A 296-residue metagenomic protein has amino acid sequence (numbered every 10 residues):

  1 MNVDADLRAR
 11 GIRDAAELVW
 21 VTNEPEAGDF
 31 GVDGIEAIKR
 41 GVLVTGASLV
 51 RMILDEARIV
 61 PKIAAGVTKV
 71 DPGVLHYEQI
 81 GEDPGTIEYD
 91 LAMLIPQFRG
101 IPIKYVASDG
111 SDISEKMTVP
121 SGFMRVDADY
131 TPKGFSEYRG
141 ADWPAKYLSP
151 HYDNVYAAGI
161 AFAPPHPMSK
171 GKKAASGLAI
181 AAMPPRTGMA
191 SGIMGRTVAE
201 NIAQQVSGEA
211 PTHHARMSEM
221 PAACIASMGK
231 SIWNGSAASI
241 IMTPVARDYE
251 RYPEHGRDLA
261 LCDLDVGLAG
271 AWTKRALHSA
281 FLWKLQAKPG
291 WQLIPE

Functional and structural regions predicted by a protein language model:
M1-R8, A199-A203: Short, well-ordered amphipathic alpha-helices
A5-F135, A210-P211: A Rossmann-like FAD-binding core segment of flavoenzymes
E17-E26, A92-M93, Y156-A158, M217-A226: Extended hydrophobic secondary-structure segments that form protein cores and membrane-embedded regions
F30-G34, M168-K170, S236-A238: Short aromatic-enriched loop/helix-cap "lid" or pocket-rim segments at secondary-structure transitions that line
D90, I95-M189: FAD-site-proximal beta/loop scaffold in flavoenzymes
A175-A182, T187-E219: Internal hydrophobic alpha-helix adjacent to the cofactor/substrate pocket in enzyme cavities
E200, Q205-E209, H213-A222, A226-P253: Terminal low-complexity/disordered tails
N234-E296: C-terminal auxiliary extensions adjacent to catalytic cores
